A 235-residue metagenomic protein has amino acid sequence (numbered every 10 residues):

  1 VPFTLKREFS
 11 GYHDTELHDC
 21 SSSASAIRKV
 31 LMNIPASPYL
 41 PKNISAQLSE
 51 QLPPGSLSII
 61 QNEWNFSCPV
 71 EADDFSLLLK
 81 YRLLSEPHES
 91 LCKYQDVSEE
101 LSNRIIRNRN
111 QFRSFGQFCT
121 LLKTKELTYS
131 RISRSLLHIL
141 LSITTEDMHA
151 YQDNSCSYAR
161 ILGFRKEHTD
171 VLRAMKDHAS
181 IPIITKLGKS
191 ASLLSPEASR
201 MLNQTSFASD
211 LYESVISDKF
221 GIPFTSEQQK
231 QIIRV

Functional and structural regions predicted by a protein language model:
V1-V235: Active-site cores that bind ATP or allylic diphosphates and position pyrophosphate for catalysis
